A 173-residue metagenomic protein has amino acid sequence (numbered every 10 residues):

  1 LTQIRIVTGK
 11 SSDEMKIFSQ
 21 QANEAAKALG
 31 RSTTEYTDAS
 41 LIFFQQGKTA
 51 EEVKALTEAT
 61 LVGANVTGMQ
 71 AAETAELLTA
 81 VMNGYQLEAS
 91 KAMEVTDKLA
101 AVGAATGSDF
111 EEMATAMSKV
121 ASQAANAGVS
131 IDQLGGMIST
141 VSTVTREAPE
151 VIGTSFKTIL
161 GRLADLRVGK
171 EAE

Functional and structural regions predicted by a protein language model:
L1-D97, A101-A114, A124-D132, V144-I152 (+1 more regions): A short, structural motif
L134-M137: Extended, hydrophobic alpha-helical segments in both membrane/secreted and soluble proteins
F156: Conserved catalytic-loop aspartate of Hanks-type protein kinases
